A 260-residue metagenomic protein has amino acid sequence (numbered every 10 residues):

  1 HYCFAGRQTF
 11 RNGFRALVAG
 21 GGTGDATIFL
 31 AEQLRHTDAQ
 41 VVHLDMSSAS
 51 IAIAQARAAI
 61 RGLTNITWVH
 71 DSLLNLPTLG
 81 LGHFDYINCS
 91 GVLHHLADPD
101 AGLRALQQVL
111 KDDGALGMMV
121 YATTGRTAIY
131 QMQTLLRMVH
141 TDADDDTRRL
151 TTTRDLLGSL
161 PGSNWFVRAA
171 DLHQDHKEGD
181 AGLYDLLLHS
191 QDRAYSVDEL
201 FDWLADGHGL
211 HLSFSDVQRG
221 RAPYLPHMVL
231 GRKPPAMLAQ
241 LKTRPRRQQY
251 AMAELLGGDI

Functional and structural regions predicted by a protein language model:
H1-F14, F29, Q33: Conserved alpha-helix/loop element of class I SAM-dependent methyltransferases that forms part of the SAM/SAH-binding
T23-T37: Conserved SAM-binding loop of SAM-dependent methyltransferases across substrates and taxa, primarily the Class I
G62-N75: Conserved SAM-binding strand-loop segment of SAM-dependent methyltransferases
P77-Y86: A short acidic, Gly/Pro-enriched loop at the edge of an enzyme's catalytic core that lines a small-molecule cofactor
D85-D98: A short SAM/SAH-binding and catalytic strip from SAM-dependent methyltransferases
D100-D112: A short glycine-rich, Lys/Arg-flanked "PGG" loop and its adjoining helix->strand segment in the class I
A115-R168: Conserved class I S-adenosyl-L-methionine
S163-I260: Rossmann-like AdoMet/SAM-dependent catalytic core
